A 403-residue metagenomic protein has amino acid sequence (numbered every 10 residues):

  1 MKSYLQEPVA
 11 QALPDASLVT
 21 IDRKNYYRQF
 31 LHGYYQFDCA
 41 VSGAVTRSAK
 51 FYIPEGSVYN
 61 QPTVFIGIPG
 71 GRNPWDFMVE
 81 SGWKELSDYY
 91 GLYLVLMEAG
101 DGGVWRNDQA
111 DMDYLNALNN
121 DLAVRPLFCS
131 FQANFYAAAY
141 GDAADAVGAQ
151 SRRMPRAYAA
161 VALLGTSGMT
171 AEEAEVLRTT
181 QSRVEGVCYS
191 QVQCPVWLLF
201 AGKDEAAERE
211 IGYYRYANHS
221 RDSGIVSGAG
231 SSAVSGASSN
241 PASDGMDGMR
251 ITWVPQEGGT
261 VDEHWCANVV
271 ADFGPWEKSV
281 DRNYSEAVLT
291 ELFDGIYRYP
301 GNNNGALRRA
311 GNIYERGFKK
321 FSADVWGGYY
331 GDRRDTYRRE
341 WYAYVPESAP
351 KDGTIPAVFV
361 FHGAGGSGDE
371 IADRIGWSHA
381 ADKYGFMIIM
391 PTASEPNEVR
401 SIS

Functional and structural regions predicted by a protein language model:
M1-T63, A133-A138, D142-A162, T166-V184 (+4 more regions): A domain-start/cap signature at the N-terminus of enzymes
G56-R106, T170-A171, A349-V399: Short substrate-entry loop that stabilizes the transition state in hydrolases
E80-K84, M112-N119, A144-S151, I211 (+3 more regions): Extracytoplasmic/secreted envelope proteins and their assembly/folding machinery, especially bacterial periplasmic
V104-S130, F135-A137, G148-A149, S403: Alpha/beta-hydrolase active-site loop
V192-P195: A short helix->loop->beta-strand "cap" motif at the edges of active sites that frequently abuts
L198-F200: Short beta-strand/loop motif that positions the catalytic acidic residue of the alpha/beta-hydrolase fold
K203-A206: Acidic catalytic loop of the alpha/beta-hydrolase fold
A217-N218: Short loop/turn segments immediately following beta-strands, especially the blade-tip and inter-blade linker loops
